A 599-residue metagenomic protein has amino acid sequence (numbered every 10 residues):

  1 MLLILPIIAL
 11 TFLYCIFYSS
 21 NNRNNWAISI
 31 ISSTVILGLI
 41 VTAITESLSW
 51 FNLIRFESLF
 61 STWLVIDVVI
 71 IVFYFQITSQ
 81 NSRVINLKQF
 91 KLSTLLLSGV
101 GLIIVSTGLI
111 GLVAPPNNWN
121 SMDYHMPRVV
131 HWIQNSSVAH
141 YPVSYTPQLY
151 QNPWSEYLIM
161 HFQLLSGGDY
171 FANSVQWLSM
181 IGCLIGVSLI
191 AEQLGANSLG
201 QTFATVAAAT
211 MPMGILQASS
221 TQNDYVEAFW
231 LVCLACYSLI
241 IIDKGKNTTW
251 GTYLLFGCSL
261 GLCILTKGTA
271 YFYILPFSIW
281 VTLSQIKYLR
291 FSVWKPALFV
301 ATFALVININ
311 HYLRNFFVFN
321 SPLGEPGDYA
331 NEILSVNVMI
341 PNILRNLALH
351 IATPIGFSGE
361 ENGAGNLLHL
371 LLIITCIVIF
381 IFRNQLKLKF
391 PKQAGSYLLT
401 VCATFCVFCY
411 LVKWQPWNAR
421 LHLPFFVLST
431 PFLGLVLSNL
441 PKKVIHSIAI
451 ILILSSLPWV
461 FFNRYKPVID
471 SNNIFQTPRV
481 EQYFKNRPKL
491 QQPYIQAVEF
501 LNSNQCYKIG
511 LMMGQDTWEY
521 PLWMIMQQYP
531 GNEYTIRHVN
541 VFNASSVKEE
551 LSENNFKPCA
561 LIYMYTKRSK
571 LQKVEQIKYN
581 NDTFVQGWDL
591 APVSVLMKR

Functional and structural regions predicted by a protein language model:
M1-L5, G168-L178, L216, L349-L398: Membrane-interface anchor segments at the N-terminal boundary of transmembrane helices in multi-pass membrane enzymes
M1-N86, G363, V412: Membrane-embedded, hydrophobic transmembrane alpha-helices
N25-S32, Y170-F171, V187-P212, F229 (+2 more regions): Transmembrane-helix signature of polytopic, membrane-embedded enzymes that assemble or transfer cell-envelope glycans
V68-Q76, S174-G195, C233: Transmembrane-helix motifs of polytopic, lipid-linked glycan transferases
T94-G101, T202-A204, T252-C258, I274-S278 (+5 more regions): Signature aromatic-anchored transmembrane alpha helix within multi-pass, membrane-resident enzymes that catalyze glycan
A114, L283-S284, W294-G365: Membrane-lumen/periplasm interface segments of specific transmembrane helices in polyprenyl phosphate-linked
P116-N120, H125-P127, I453-N502, Q515-Y520: Membrane-proximal, lumen/periplasm-facing interface regions of secretory-pathway glyco- and lipid-modifying enzymes
V130, D224-E227, C263, F272 (+3 more regions): Hydrophobic/aromatic-rich transmembrane helices and adjacent perimembrane loops
